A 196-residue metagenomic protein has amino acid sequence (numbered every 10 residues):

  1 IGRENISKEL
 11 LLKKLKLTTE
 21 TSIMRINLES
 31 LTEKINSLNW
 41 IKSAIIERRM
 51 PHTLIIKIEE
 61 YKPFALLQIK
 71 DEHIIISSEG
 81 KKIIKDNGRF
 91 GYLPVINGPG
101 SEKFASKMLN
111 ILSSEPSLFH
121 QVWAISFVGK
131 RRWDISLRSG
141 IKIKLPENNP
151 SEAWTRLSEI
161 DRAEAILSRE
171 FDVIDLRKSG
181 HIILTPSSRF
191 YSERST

Functional and structural regions predicted by a protein language model:
I1-G2: Juxtamembrane extracytosolic/periplasmic "stalk" immediately C-terminal to the first targeting helix
K8-S22, I26-T196: Charged, solvent-exposed interaction patches on well-folded alpha/beta domains that mediate macromolecular contacts
